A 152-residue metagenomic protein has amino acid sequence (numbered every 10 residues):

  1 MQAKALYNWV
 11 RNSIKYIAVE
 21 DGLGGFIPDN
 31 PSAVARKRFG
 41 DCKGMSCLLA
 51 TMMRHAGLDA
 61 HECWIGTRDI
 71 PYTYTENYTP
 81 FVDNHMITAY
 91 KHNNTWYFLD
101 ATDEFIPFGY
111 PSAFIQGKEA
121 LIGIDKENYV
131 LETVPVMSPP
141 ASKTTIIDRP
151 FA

Functional and structural regions predicted by a protein language model:
M1-K37, A56: Secondary-structure boundary elements
I14, N93, E104, P150-A152: Generic structural motif
I17-D21, I27-D29, I70-T75, D83 (+1 more regions): Active-site-adjacent structural elements in folded domains
P28-N30, R54-G57, L99, R149-A152: Extended non-catalytic domains of envelope/secretory-pathway proteins
P31-D41, M45, P80: Secondary-structure capping and boundary motifs in well-ordered enzyme cores
G44-V134: Hydrophobic/aromatic-rich core segments of domains that either
M137-A152: Lumenal/extracellular ectodomains and adaptor appendage modules of the eukaryotic vesicle/secretory system
